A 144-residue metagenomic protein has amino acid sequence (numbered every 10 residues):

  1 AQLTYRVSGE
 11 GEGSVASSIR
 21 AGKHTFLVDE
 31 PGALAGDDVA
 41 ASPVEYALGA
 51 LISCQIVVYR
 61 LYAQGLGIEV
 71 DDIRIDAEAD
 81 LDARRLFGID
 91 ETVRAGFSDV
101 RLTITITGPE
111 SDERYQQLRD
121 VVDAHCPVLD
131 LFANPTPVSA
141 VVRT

Functional and structural regions predicted by a protein language model:
A1-G49, L61-T144: Extended beta-strand/beta-hairpin segments
